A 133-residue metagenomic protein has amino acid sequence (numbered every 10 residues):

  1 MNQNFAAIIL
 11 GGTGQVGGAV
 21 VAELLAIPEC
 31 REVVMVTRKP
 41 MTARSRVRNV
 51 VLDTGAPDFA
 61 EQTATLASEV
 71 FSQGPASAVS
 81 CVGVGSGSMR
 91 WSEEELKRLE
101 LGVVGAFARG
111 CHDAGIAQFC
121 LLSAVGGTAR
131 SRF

Functional and structural regions predicted by a protein language model:
N2-E29: N-terminal Rossmann NAD(P)H-binding glycine-rich loop of SDR-like oxidoreductase domains
A6, R31-E32, A117-Q118: Residues at the starts of beta-strands that form the adenosine-phosphate
A7, R48-A106, G110-D113: NAD(P)H-binding glycine-rich loop region in Rossmannoid oxidoreductase-like domains and their noncatalytic homologs
L10, G14, K97-L101, S131-F133: Short-chain dehydrogenase/reductase
L10, V36, C81-V82, F119-V125: SDR active-site strand-loop-helix element
I27, G110-A117: A short helix-coil junction within the Rossmann-fold of NAD(P)-dependent oxidoreductases
M35-T42: Short, polar loop motifs at secondary-structure junctions
G87-S88, V125-S131: Conserved catalytic-site region of short-chain dehydrogenase/reductase
